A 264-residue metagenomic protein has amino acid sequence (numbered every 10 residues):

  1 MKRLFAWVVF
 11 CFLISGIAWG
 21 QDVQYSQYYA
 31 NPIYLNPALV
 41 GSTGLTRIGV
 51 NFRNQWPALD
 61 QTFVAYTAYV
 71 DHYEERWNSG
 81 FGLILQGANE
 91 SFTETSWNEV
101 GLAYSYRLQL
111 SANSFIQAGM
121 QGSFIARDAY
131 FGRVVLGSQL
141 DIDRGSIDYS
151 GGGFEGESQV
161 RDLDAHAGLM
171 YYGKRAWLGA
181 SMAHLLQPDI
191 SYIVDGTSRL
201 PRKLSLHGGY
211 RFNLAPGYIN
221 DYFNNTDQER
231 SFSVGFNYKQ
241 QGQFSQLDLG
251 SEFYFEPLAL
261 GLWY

Functional and structural regions predicted by a protein language model:
M1-L4, L260: N- and C-terminal low-complexity/disordered segments
L4-S15: Sec-dependent N-terminal signal peptides
G16-G20: Sec/Tat signal peptide C-region and signal peptidase I cleavage site
Q21-Y264: Subset of outer-membrane beta-barrel
